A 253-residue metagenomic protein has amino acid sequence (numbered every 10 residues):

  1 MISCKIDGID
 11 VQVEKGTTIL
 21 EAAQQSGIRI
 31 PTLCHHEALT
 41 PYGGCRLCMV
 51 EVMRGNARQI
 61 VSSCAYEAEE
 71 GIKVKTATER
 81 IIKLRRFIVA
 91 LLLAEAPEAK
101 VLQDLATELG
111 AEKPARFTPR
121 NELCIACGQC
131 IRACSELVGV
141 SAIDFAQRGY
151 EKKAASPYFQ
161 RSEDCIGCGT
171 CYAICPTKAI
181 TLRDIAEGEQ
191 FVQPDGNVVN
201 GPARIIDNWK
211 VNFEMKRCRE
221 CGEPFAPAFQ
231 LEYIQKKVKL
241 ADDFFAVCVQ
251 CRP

Functional and structural regions predicted by a protein language model:
M1-S3: Extreme N-terminal starter segment of soluble prokaryotic enzymes
I6-I9: Short strand-turn-strand beta-turns centered on an Asx-Gly dipeptide
T17-E21, E67: Short, structural beta-strand-to-alpha-helix junction motif
L20-Q59, F87, E112-E122, D243: Immediate flanking context of iron-sulfur cluster ligation sites
A57-D164, T181-A228, Q235-F244, C248: Fe-S ferredoxin-like electron-transfer domains and their immediately adjacent linker/connector regions across
G169-Y172, P176-D184: Phosphate/diphosphate-binding loops
